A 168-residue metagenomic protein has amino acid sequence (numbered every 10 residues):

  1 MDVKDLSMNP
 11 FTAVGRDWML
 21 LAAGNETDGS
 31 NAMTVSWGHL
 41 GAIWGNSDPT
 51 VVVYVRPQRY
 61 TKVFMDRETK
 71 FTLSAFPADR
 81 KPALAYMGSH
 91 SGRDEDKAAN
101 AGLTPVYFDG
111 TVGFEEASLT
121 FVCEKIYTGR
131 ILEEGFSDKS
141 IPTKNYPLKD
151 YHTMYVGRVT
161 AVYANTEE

Functional and structural regions predicted by a protein language model:
M1-E168: Active-site-proximal mixed secondary-structure blocks
